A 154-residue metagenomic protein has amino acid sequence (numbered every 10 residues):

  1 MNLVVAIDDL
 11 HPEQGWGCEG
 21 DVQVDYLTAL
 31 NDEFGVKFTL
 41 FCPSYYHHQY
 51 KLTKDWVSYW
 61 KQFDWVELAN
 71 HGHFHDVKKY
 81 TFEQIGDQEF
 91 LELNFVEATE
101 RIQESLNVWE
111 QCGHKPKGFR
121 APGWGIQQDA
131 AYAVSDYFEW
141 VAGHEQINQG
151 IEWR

Functional and structural regions predicted by a protein language model:
M1-D32, V36: N-terminal regions that are enriched for targeting/export leaders and immediately downstream pro/stem segments
A6, Q14-G15, L68-N70, Q84-I85 (+3 more regions): Glycan-processing catalytic domains of CAZymes
I7-D8, P43, H73, E145-Q146: Histidine-centered beta-alpha loop that forms part of the nucleotide-sugar donor binding/catalytic region in diverse
Y26, D55-W56, A130-V134: A short acidic, amphipathic alpha-helical/loop segment
E33-G35, Q62-F63, S135-D136: Short, well-ordered coil/turn elements that cap or connect secondary structure elements
K37, F41-Q128: Metal-dependent polysaccharide deacetylase catalytic core of the NodB/CE4 family, i.e., the active-site-bearing domain
A133-R154: His/Asp/Glu-enriched short active-site or ligand-binding loop at hydrolase and phosphoryl-transfer sites
